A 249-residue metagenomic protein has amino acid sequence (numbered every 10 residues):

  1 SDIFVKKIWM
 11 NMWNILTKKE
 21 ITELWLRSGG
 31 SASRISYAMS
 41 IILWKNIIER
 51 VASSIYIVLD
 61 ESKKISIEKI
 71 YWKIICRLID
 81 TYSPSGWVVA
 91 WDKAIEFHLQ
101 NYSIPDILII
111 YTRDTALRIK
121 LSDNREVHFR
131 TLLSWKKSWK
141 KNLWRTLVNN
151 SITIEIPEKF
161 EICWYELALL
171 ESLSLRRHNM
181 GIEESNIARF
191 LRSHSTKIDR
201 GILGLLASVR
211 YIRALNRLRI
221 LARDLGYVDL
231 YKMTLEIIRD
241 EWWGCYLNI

Functional and structural regions predicted by a protein language model:
S1-K7: Short alpha-helical segments that sit at the start of domains
M12-L26: Short acidic, hydrophobic short linear motifs in intrinsically disordered regions
W13, G86-W87, E161-I162: A residue-level structural signature of the nucleotidyltransferase/glycosyltransferase Rossmann-like core
K18, Y37-S40, W44-W139: Short gly/ser-rich loop at a beta-strand->alpha-helix junction or flexible surface loop bordering the NTP-binding
I21, A94, L169: A residue-level signal for conserved active-site and pocket-lining positions in enzyme catalytic cores
L26, L43, L99, S174-H178: Hydrophobic/aromatic-lined pockets within catalytic cores
R27-R34: Short, basic interhelical loop/turn and adjoining N-cap of the next helix at nucleic-acid- or acidic-partner-contacting
W144-I249: Hydrophobic alpha-helical interaction segments
